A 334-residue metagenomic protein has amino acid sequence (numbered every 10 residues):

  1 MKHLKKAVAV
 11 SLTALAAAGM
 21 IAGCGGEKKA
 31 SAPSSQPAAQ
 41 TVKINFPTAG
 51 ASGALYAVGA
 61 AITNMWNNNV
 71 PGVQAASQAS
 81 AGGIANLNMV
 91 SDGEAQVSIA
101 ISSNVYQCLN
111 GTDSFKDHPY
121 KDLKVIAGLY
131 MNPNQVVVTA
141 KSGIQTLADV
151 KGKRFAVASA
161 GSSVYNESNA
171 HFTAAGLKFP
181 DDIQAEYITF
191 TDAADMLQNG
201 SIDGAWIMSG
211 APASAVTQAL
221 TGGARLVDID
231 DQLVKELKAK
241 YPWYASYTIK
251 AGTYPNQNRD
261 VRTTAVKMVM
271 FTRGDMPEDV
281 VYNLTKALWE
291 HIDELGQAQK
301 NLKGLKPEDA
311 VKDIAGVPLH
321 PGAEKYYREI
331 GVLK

Functional and structural regions predicted by a protein language model:
M1-K43: Short, low-complexity disordered leader/linker segments with a strong preference for bacterial N-terminal type II
A39-Q107, K116: N-terminal (or domain-start) structured segment
T41, V70-G72, G82, D92 (+6 more regions): Extracytoplasmic
K43-N69, V73-Q74, N132-N199, G296 (+3 more regions): Bilobed "Venus flytrap"/periplasmic-binding protein-like clamshell domains and structurally analogous long
N64-P71, S91-A95, N110, T173-L177 (+5 more regions): Sec-exported extracytoplasmic/periplasmic mature domains
S102-N104, G111-K116, K121, S142 (+3 more regions): Pocket-lining segment of extracytoplasmic ligand-binding domains
K153-A170, Y244-K312: Ligand-binding clefts/hinges and TM-proximal coupling segments of bilobed small-molecule sensing domains
A185, D192, Q198-N199, S209-P212 (+3 more regions): An extracytoplasmic/periplasmic, membrane-proximal ligand-sensing/linker region
